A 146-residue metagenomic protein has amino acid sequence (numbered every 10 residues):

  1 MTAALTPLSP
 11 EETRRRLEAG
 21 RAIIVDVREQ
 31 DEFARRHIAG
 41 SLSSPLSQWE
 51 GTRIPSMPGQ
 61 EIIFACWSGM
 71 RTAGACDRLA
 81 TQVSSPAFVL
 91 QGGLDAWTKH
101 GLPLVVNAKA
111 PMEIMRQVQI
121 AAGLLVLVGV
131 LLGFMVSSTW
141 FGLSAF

Functional and structural regions predicted by a protein language model:
M1-I23, E29-E61, M70-F146: Rhodanese-like catalytic fold shared by cysteine-dependent sulfurtransferases and DSP/PTP-type phosphatases
A65: Short, surface-exposed ligand- or partner-binding patches at beta-edge/loop junctions that are enriched in aromatics
